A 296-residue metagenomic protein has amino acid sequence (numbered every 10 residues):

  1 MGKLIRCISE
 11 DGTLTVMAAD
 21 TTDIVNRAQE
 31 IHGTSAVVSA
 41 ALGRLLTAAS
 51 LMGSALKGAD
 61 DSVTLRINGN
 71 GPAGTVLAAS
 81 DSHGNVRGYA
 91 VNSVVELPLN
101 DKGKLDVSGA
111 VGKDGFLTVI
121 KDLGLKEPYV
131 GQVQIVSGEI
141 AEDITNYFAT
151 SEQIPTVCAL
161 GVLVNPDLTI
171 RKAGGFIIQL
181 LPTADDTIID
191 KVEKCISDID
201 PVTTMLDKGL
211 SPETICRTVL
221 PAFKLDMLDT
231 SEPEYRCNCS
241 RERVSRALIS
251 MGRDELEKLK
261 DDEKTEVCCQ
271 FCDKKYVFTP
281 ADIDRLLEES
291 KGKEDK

Functional and structural regions predicted by a protein language model:
M1-D229: Interaction interfaces in information-processing and related assembly proteins
S197, P201-K296: Cys/His-clustered metal-coordination modules, chiefly Zn-binding fingers
